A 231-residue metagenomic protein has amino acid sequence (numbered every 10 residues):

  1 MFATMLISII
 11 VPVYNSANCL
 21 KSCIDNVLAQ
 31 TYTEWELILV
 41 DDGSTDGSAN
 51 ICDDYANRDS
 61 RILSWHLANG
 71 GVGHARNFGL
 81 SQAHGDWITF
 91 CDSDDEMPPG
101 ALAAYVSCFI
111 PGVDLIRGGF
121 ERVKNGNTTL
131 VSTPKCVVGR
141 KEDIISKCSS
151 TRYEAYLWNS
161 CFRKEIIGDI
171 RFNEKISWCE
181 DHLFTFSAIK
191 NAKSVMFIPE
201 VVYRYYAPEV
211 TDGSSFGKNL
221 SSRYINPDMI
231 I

Functional and structural regions predicted by a protein language model:
M1-M229: Nucleotide-sugar donor-binding/catalytic module of glycosyltransferases that assemble extracellular/cell-envelope
